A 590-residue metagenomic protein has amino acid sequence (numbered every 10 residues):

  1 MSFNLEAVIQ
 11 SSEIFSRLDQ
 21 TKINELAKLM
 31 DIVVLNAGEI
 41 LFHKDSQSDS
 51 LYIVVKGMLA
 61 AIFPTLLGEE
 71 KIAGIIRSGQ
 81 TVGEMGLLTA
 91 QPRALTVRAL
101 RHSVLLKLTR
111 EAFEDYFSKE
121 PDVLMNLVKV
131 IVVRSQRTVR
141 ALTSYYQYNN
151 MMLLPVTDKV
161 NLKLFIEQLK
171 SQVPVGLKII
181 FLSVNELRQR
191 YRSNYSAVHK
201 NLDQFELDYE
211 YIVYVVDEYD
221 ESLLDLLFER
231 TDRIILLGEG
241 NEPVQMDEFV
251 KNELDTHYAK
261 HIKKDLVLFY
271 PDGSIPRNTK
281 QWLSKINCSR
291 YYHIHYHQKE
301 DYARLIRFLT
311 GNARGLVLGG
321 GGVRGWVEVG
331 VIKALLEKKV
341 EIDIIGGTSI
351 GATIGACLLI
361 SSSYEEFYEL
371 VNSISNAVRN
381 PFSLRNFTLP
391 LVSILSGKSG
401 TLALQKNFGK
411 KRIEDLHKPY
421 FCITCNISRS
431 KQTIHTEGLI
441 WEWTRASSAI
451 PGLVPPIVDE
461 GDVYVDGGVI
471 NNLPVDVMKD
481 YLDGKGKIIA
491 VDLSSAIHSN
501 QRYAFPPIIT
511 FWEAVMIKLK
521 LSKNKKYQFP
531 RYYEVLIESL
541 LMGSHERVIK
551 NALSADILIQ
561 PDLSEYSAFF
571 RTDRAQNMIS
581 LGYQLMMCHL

Functional and structural regions predicted by a protein language model:
M1-L162, R233: Cytosolic regulatory regions built on CNB/CRP/Popeye-like sensor folds
S144-E186, R314-G320: Walker A (P-loop) phosphate-binding motif
Y195-V198, I234: Flexible loop/N-cap segments at domain edges
L202-L223, Y464-V469: Switch II (G3) loop of P-loop NTPases
V216-I294, I489: Conserved catalytic-core segment of NTP-binding enzymes
H261-K264, F269-K280, S284-N287, Q298-K299 (+5 more regions): Non-catalytic peripheral regions of patatin-like phospholipases
K299-I345, R385-F387, L581: Helix-rich "cap/lid" substructures immediately adjacent to catalytic or cofactor-binding pockets
E341-I360: Catalytic nucleophile loop
